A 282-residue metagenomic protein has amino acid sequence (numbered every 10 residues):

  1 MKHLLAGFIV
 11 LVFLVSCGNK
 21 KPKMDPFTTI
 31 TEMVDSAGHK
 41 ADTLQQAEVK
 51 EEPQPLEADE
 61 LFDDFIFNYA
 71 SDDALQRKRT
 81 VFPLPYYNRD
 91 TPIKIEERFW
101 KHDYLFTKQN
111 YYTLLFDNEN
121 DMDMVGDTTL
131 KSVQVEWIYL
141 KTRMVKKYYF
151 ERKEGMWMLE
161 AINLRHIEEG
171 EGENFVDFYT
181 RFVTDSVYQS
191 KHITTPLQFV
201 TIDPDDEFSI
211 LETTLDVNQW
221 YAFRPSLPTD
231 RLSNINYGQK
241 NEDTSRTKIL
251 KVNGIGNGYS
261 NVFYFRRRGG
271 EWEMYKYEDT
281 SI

Functional and structural regions predicted by a protein language model:
M1-V15: Sec-dependent bacterial lipoprotein signal peptides
C17-K21: Bacterial signal peptide processing site
P22-S71, M158-Y179: Short, low-complexity N-terminal intrinsically disordered segments enriched in polar/charged residues
S36, D42-T43, E60, T91 (+4 more regions): Coil residues (strongly favoring Ser/Thr
D64-P83, T180-T195: Short acidic-aromatic low-complexity motifs
P85-T142, E207-Y259: Surface-exposed, charged secondary-structure patches
L140-G170, G258-I282: Short beta-strand edge/turn micro-motifs at domain boundaries
E154-K191, P196-L211: Surface-exposed beta-loop interaction hotspot
